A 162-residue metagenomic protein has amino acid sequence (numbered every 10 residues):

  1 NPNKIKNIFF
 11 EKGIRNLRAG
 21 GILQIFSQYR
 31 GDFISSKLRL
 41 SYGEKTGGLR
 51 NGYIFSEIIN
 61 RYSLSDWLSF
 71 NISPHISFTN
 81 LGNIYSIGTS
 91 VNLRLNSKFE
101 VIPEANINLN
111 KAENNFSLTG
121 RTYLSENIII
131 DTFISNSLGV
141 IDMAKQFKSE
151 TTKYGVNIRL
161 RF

Functional and structural regions predicted by a protein language model:
N1-N83, I134-V140, K145-T151: Outer-membrane pore/translocation modules
N7, P74, L93-N96, G120 (+1 more regions): A generic structural signal for ordered secondary structure
G20-Q24, E57-I59, G88-N92, T119-R121 (+1 more regions): Outer-membrane beta-barrel architecture
Y53-F55, I84-T89, N114-F116: Charged helix-capping and loop-helix junction motifs
W67-N106: A mid-sequence, solvent-exposed acidic-amphipathic segment
S86-G88, L109-K111, V140-D142, E150-T151 (+1 more regions): Amphipathic, soluble alpha/beta structural segments
N92, N96-E100, A105-N127: Surface-exposed substrate-engagement region within the catalytic domains of secreted or surface-exposed extracellular
L118-I128, T132, N136-S137, S149-F162: Outer-membrane beta-barrel "beta-signal"
